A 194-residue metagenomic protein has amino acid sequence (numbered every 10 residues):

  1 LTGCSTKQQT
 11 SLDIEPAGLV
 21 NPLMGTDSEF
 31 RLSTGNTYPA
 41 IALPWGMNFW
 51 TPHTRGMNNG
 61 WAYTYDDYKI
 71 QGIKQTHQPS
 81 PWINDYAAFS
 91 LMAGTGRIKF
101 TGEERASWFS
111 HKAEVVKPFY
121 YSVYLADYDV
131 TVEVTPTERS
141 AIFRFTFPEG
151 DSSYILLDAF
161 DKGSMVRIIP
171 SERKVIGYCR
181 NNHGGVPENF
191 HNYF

Functional and structural regions predicted by a protein language model:
T2-G3: C-terminal motif of bacterial Sec signal peptides marking the signal peptidase cleavage site
Q9-F194: Accessory carbohydrate-recognition regions in carbohydrate-active enzymes
